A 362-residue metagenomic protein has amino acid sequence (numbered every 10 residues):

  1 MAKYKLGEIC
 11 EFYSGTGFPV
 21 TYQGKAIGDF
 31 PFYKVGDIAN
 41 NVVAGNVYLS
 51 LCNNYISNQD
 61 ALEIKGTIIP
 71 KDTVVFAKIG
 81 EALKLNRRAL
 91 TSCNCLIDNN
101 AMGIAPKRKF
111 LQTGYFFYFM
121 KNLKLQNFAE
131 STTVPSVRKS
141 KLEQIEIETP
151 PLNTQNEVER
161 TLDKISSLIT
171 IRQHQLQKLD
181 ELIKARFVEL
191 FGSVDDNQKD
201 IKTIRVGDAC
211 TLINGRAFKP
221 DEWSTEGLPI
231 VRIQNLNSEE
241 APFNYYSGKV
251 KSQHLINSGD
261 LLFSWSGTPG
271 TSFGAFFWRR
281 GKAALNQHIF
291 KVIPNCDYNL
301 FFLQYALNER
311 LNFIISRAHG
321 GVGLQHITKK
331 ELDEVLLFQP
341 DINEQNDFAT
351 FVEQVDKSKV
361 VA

Functional and structural regions predicted by a protein language model:
M1-Y22, D29-F32, Q144-R160, H174-R216 (+1 more regions): Non-catalytic DNA-recognition/assembly elements of restriction-modification systems
G7-K25, I38-K71, T203-K219, R232-D260: Sequence-specific dsDNA recognition surfaces
K34-V35, C52-F119, R232, S252-N308: A short beta-sheet element
N41-V43, L85-N86, N156, E239-A241 (+1 more regions): Short helix/loop capping segments that flank catalytic or ligand/cofactor-binding pockets
N94-M102, G114, T132-N153, K282-F290 (+1 more regions): A short glycine-rich beta-alpha junction/loop motif
K121-L125, S166, L307-I315, D356: Short amphipathic alpha-helical signal-transduction/dimerization elements
I171: Contiguous mid-protein beta-loop-alpha structural module that forms a pocket-lining wall or clamp of enzyme active
